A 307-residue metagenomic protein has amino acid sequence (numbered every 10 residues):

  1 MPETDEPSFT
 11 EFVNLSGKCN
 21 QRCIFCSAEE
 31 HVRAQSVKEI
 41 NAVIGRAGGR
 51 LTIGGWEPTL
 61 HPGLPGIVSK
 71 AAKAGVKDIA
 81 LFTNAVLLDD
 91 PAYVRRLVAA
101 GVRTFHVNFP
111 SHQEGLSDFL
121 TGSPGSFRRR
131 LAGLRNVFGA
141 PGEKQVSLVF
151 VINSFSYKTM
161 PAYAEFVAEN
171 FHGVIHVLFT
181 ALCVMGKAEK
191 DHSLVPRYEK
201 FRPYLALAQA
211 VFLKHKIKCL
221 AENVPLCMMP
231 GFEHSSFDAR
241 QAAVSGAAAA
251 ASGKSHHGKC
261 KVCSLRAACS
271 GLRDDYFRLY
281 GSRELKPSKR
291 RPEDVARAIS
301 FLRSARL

Functional and structural regions predicted by a protein language model:
M1-F12, E30, S235-A248: N-terminal [4Fe-4S]-dependent radical SAM core
E3-E39: Canonical Radical SAM [4Fe-4S] cluster-binding loop centered on the CxxxCxxC motif and its immediate flanking residues
F9-V13, G49-I53, I79-L81, F105-V107 (+3 more regions): Hydrophobic faces of well-ordered beta-strands that scaffold small-molecule active sites in alpha/beta enzyme cores
N14-R22, C26, E57, H256-C260 (+1 more regions): Cysteine-centered iron-sulfur cluster-binding motifs in ferredoxin-type domains/subunits of redox enzymes
H31-I44, E57-V102, F109-G115, S123-R129 (+3 more regions): Canonical radical SAM enzyme core domain
Q35-S36, G115, S123-G258: Radical SAM enzyme [4Fe-4S]-AdoMet core and its adjacent flexible, acidic and glycine-rich loops/tails across
V98-F105, F171-I175: Glycine-enriched alpha-helix->loop->beta-strand junction motifs that scaffold or abut catalytic
P230-L307: Flexible mid-to-C-terminal extensions adjoining Fe-S/redox cofactors in radical SAM and related proteins
